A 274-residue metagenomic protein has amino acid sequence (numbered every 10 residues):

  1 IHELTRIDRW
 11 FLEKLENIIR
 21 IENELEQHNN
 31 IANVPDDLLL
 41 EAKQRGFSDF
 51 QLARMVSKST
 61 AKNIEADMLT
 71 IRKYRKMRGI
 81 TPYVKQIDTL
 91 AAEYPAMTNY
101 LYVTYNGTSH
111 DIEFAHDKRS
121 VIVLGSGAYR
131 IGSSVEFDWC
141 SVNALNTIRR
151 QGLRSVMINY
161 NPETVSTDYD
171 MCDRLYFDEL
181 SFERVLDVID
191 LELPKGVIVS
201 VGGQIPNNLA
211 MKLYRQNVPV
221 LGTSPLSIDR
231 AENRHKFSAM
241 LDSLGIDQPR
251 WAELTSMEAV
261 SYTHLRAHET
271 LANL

Functional and structural regions predicted by a protein language model:
H2-K58, N63-P95, M171-C172, Y176: Terminal amphipathic helices with adjacent charged low-complexity linkers/tails
T60-A66, K73-K76, P82-I246, T255-E258: ATP-binding N-terminal substructure of ATP-dependent carboxylate-amine bond-forming enzymes
T263-T270: Conserved small/polar residues in nucleotide/adenosyl-binding loops
L274: Conserved AMP-binding A3 loop
